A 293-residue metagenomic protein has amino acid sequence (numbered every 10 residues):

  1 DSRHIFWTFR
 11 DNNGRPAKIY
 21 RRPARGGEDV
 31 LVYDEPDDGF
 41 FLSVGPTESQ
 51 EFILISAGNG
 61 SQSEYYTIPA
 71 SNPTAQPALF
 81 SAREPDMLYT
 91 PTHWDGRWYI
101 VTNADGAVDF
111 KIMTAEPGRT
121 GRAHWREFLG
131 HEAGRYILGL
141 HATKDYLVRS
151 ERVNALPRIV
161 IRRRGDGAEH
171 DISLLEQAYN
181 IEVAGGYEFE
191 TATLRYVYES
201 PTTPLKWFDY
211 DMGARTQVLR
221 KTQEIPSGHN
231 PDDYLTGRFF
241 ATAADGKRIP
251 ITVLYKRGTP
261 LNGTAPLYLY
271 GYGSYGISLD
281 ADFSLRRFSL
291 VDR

Functional and structural regions predicted by a protein language model:
D1, R22-F41, G45, P69-T92 (+4 more regions): Multi-bladed beta-propeller domains
D1, T8-Y20, D34-F40, A57-E64 (+3 more regions): A flexible loop/linker signature enriched in serine peptidases of the S9 family
D1-F9, D37-S56, R83-T102, H131-Y146 (+4 more regions): Conserved beta-propeller blade repeats
R21, T67, T114, V160-I161 (+3 more regions): Conserved blade-register residue in beta-propeller folds
G26-E28, S61, P73-T74, R97 (+5 more regions): Short acidic/polar mixed-charge low-complexity motifs
A75, A104-K111, R119-G121, H141-D145 (+2 more regions): C-terminal, active-site-flanking charged/polar segments
S81, T90, I181-R293: Serine-hydrolase catalytic core recognition
N103-D105, I137-N154, A241-P250, L254 (+1 more regions): C-terminal substrate/ligand-recognition segments
